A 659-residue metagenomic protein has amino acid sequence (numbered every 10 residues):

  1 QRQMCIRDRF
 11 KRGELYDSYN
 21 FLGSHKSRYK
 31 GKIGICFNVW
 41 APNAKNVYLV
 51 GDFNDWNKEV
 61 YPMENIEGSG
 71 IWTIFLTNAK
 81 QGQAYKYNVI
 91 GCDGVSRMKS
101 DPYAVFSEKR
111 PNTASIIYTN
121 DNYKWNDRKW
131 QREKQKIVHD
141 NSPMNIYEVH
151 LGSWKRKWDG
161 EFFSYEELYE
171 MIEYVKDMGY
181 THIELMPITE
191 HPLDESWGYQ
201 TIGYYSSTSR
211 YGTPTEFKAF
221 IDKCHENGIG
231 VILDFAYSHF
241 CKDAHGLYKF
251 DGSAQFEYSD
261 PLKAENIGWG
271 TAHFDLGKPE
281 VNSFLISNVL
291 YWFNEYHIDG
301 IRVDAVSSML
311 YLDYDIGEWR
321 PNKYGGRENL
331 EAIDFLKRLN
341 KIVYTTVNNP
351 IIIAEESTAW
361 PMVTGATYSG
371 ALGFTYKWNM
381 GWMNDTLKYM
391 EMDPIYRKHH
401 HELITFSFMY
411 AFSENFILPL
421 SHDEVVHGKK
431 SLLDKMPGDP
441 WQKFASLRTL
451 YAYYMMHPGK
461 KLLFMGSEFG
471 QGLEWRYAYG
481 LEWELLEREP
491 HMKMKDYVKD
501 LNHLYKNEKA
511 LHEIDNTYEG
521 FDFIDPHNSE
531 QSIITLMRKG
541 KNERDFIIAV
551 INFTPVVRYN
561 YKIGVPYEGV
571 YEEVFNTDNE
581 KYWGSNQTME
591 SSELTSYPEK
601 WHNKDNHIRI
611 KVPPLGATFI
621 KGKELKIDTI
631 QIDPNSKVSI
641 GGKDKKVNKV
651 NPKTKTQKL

Functional and structural regions predicted by a protein language model:
Q1-Q3, R7-C36, E64-E148, S153-R156 (+4 more regions): The feature marks proteins involved in alpha-glucan
V39, Y87, V149, V175 (+13 more regions): Conserved, mostly hydrophobic/aromatic
W40-V47, P566-G569: Short proline/glycine-enriched turn/loop motifs at strand-loop junctions of beta-rich domains
D52-N57, C92, D578: Change "in extracellular beta-sheet-rich domains … of secreted and cell-surface proteins" to "in beta-sheet-rich domains
Q81-Y85, E590-I632: C-terminal beta-strand-rich structural cap/linker in extracellular carbohydrate-active enzymes
E108, R128-M144, H150-E328: Substrate-binding/active-site clefts of carbohydrate-active enzymes
P111, H297-D299, Y314-G480, L485 (+3 more regions): Conserved alpha/beta catalytic core and glycan-binding cleft of carbohydrate-active enzymes
P490-L511: Catalytic cores of secreted or luminal carbohydrate-active enzymes
